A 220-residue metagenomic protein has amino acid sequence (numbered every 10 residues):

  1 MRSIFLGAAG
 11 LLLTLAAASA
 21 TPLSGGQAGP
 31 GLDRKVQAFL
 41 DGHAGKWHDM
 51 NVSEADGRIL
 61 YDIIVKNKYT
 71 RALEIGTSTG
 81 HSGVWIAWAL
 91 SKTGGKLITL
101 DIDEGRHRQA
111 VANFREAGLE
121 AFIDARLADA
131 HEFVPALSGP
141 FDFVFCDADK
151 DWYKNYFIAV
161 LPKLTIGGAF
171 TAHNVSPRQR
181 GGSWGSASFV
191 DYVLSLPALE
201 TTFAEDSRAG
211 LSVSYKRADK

Functional and structural regions predicted by a protein language model:
M1-I4: Positively charged n-region of N-terminal signal peptides that target proteins for export
G7-A16: Bacterial N-terminal signal peptides
T21-N51, K66: Rossmann-like AdoMet
L32-V36, D56, S82, R106 (+3 more regions): Stable alpha-helical elements in mature extracytoplasmic
D49-E132: SAM cofactor-binding core of SAM-dependent methyltransferases, primarily the Rossmann-like beta-alpha-beta module
T77-T79, F122-R178: Active-site segment flanking the S-adenosylmethionine/decSAM binding pocket in AdoMet-dependent transferases
S91-K92, G118, S138-G139, L164-T165 (+1 more regions): Short conserved AdoMet
W152-K220: C-terminal substrate-binding/active-site "lid" region of AdoMet-derived donor-dependent transferases
